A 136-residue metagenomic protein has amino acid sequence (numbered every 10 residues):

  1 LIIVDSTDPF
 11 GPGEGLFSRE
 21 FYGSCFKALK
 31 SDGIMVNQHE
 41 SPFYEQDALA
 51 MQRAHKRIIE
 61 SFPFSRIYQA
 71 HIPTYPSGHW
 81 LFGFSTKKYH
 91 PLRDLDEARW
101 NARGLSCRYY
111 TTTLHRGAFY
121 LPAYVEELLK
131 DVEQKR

Functional and structural regions predicted by a protein language model:
L1-D5: Short SAM/SAH-binding signature in class I
D8-P9, E40-Y44, P73-T74: Short "lid" loop at the C-terminus of a central beta-strand within the Rossmann-like core of SAM-dependent
P9-F17: Glycine/threonine-rich flexible loop motifs
G13, E40-H55: Conserved class I S-adenosyl-L-methionine
F17-S31, I59: A short glycine-rich, Lys/Arg-flanked "PGG" loop and its adjoining helix->strand segment in the class I
D32-H39: Conserved beta-strand signature within the Rossmann-like core of class I S-adenosyl-L-methionine
P63-P73: Conserved S-adenosyl-L-methionine
S77-R136: SAM/dcSAM-binding transferase cores
